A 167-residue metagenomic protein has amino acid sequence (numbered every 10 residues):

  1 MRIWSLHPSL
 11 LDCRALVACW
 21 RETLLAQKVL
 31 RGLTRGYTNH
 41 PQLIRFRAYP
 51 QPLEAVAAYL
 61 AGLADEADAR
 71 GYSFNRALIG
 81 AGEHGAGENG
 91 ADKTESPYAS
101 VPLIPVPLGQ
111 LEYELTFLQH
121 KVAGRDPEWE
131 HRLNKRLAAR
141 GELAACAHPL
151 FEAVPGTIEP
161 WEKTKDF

Functional and structural regions predicted by a protein language model:
M1-L16, E22-L25, V29-L33, R47-G85 (+1 more regions): Sequence termini and other peripheral, non-core segments
R35-Y37: Short conserved micro-motifs on helix faces and helix-strand junctions that flank and scaffold key functional residues
H40: Conserved, mostly hydrophobic/aromatic
